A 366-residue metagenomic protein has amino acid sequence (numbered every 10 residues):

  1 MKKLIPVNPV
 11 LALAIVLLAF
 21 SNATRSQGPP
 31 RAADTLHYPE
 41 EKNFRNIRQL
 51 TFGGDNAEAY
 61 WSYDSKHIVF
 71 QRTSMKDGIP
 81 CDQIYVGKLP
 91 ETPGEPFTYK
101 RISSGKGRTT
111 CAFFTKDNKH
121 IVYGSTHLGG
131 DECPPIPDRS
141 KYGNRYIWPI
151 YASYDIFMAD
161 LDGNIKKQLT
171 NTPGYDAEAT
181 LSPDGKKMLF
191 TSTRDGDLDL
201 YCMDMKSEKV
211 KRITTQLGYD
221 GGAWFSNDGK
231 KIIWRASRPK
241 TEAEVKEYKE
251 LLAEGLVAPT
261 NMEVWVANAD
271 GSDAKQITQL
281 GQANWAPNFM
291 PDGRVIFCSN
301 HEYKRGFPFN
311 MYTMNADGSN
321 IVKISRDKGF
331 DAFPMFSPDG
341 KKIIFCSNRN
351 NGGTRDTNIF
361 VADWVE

Functional and structural regions predicted by a protein language model:
M1-G28: Bacterial Sec-dependent N-terminal signal peptides
A32-D55, G87-R108, D160-Y175, M203-Y219 (+4 more regions): Multi-bladed beta-propeller domains
T35-H37, N46-I79: Beta-strand-rich domains and repeat architectures in extracellular enzymes and scaffolds, especially beta-propellers
F52-D55, Q71-I84, S104-T109, G124-D155 (+8 more regions): A flexible loop/linker signature enriched in serine peptidases of the S9 family
Y63-D64, K116-D117, P183-D184, N227-D228 (+2 more regions): Residue-level detector of Asp-centered blade-edge/turn motifs that repeat once per structural unit in beta-propeller
I68, I121, M188, I232 (+2 more regions): Hydrophobic beta-strand positions that form the internal "hydrophobic ladder" of WD40/Gbeta-like beta-propeller blades
L89, G105-G107, T115-N118, G124-G129 (+1 more regions): Beta-hairpin (beta-strand-turn-beta-strand) motif
